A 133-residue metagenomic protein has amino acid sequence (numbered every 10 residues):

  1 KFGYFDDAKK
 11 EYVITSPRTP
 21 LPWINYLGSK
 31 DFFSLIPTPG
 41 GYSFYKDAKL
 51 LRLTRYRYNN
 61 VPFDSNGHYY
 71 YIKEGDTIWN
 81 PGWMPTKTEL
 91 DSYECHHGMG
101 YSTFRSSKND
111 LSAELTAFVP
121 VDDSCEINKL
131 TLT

Functional and structural regions predicted by a protein language model:
K1-T133: Anionic coordination/interaction segments
